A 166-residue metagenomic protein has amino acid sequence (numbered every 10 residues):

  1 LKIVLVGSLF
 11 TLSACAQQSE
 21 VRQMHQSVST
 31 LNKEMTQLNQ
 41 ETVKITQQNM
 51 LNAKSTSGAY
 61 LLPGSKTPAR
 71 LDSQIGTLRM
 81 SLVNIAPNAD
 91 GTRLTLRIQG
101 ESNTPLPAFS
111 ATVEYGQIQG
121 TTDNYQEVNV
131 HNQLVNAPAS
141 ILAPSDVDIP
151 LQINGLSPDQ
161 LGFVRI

Functional and structural regions predicted by a protein language model:
L1-C15: Sec-dependent bacterial lipoprotein signal peptides
I3-V4, R22, L134: Generic hydrophobic-segment detector
T11, Q17, S157-Q160: Short, solvent-exposed coil/turn linker segments
C15-V83, P87-R93: Membrane engagement elements in two modes
P68-I166: Membrane-proximal structural modules of membrane-associated proteins and complexes
